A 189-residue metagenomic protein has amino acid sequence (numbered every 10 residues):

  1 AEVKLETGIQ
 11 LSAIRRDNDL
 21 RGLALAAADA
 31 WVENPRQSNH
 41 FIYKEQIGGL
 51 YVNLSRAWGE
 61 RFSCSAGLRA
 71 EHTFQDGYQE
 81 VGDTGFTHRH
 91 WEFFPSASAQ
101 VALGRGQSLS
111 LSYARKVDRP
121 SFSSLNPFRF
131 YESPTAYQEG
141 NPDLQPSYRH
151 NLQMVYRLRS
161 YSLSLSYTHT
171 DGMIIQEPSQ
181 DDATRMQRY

Functional and structural regions predicted by a protein language model:
A1-G49: Replace "related TpsB outer-membrane translocases also match" with "some related outer-membrane beta-barrels such as
A1-I9, R89-S108: Transmembrane beta-barrel strand/turn architecture of Gram-negative outer membrane proteins
E2, G59-R61, A102-G106, R149 (+1 more regions): Outer-membrane beta-barrel channels and translocator barrels
T7-A13, L50, A66-H72, A99 (+3 more regions): Transmembrane beta-barrel strands of outer-membrane/channel proteins
N18-A26, W31, D76-D83, F122-F130 (+2 more regions): Outer-membrane beta-barrel translocator domains and adjoining extracellular loop/strand segments of Gram-negative
L23, F93, R115-V117: Outer-membrane beta-barrel channel domains
N39-K44, V117-L165, T170, Q187-Y189: Outer-membrane beta-barrel signature, preferentially recognizing the C-terminal barrel domain of Gram-negative
E45-G85, H90-Q100: Surface-exposed extracellular loop regions of Gram-negative outer-membrane beta-barrel proteins
